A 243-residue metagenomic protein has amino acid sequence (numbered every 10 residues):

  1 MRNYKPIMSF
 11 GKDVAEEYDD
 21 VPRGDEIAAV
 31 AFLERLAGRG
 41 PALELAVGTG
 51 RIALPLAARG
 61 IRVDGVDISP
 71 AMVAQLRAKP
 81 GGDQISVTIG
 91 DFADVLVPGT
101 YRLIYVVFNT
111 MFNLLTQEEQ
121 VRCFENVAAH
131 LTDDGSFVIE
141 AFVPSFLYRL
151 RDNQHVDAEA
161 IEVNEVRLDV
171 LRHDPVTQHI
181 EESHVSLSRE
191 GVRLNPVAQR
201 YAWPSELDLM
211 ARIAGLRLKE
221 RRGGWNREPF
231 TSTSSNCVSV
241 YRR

Functional and structural regions predicted by a protein language model:
M1-G40: Conserved class I S-adenosyl-L-methionine
G40-G48: Conserved class I S-adenosyl-L-methionine
G50-D94: Class I SAM-dependent methyltransferase SAM/SAH-binding core
L96-L103: A short acidic, Gly/Pro-enriched loop at the edge of an enzyme's catalytic core that lines a small-molecule cofactor
Y105-V107: A conserved beta-strand element that flanks and buttresses the S-adenosyl-L-methionine
V121-D133: A short glycine-rich, Lys/Arg-flanked "PGG" loop and its adjoining helix->strand segment in the class I
V138-R212: SAM-dependent methyltransferase
A202-R243: C-terminal lobe and adjacent flexible extensions of AdoMet/dcAdoMet transferase-like proteins
